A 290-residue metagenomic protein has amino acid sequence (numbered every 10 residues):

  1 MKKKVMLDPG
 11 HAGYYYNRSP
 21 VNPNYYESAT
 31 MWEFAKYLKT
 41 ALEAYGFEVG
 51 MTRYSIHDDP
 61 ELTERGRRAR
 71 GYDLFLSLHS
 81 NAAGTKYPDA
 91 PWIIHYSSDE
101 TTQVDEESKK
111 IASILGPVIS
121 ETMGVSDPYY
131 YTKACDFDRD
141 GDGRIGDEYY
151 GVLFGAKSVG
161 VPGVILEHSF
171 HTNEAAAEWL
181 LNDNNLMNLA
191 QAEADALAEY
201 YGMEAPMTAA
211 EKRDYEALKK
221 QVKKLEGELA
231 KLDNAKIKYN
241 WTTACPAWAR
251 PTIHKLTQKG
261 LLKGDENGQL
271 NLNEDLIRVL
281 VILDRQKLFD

Functional and structural regions predicted by a protein language model:
K2-I111, M187: Catalytic-core regions of hydrolytic enzymes
K3-M6, A12-N17, Y25, S77-T85 (+1 more regions): Active-site-adjacent mobile loop/cap segments within catalytic or ligand-binding domains
T30-A44, E107-G124, A176-P206: Long, well-ordered alpha-helical scaffolding segments within enzyme catalytic domains, especially pronounced
L38-L42, G46, Y72-D73, H79-A82 (+7 more regions): Sec/Tat-exported extracytoplasmic proteins
G50-T52, K133, V279: General small-molecule cofactor/ligand-binding pocket signal
Y54-S55, Y130-A134, E266-Q269: Acidic carboxylate-rich catalytic motifs and surrounding loops in phosphoryl-/glycosyl-chemistry enzymes
A210-D290: Short, solvent-exposed alpha-helical surface patches in non-cytosolic proteins
